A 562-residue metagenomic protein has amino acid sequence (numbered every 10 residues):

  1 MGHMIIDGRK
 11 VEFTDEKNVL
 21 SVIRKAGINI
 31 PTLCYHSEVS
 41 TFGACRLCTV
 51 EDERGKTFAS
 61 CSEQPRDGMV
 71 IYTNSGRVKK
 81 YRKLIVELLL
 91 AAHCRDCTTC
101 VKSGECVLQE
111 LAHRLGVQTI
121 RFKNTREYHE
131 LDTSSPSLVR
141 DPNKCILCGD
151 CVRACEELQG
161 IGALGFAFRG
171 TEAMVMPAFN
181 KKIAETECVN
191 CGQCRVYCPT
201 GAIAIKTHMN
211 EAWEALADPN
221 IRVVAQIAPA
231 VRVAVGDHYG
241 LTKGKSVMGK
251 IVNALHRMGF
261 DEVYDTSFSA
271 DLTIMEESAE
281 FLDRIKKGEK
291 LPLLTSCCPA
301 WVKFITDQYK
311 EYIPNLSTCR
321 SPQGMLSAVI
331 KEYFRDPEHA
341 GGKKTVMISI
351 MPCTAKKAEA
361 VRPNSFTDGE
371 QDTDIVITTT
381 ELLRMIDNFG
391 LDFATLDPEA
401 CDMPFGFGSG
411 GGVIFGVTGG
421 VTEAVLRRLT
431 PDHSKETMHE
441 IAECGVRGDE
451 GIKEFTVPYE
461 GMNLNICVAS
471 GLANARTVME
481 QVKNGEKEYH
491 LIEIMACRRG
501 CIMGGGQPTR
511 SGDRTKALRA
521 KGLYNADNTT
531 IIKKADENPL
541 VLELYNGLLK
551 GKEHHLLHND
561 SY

Functional and structural regions predicted by a protein language model:
G2-H3: Extreme N-terminal starter segment of soluble prokaryotic enzymes
I6-R9, D52-R54: Short strand-turn-strand beta-turns centered on an Asx-Gly dipeptide
R9-D15: A short N-terminal beta-strand-loop micro-motif at the entrance of redox/enzyme domains
E12, S134, K144, E187 (+2 more regions): Charged, low-complexity surface patches
D15-V70, N74, V78, K206-Y562: Iron-sulfur-associated redox domains of electron-transfer enzymes in respiratory and anaerobic energy metabolism
R46-N190, I203-A217, R222: Fe-S ferredoxin-like electron-transfer domains and their immediately adjacent linker/connector regions across
R195: Conserved glycine-bearing catalytic or ligand-binding loops at nucleotide- and phosphate-handling centers of large
